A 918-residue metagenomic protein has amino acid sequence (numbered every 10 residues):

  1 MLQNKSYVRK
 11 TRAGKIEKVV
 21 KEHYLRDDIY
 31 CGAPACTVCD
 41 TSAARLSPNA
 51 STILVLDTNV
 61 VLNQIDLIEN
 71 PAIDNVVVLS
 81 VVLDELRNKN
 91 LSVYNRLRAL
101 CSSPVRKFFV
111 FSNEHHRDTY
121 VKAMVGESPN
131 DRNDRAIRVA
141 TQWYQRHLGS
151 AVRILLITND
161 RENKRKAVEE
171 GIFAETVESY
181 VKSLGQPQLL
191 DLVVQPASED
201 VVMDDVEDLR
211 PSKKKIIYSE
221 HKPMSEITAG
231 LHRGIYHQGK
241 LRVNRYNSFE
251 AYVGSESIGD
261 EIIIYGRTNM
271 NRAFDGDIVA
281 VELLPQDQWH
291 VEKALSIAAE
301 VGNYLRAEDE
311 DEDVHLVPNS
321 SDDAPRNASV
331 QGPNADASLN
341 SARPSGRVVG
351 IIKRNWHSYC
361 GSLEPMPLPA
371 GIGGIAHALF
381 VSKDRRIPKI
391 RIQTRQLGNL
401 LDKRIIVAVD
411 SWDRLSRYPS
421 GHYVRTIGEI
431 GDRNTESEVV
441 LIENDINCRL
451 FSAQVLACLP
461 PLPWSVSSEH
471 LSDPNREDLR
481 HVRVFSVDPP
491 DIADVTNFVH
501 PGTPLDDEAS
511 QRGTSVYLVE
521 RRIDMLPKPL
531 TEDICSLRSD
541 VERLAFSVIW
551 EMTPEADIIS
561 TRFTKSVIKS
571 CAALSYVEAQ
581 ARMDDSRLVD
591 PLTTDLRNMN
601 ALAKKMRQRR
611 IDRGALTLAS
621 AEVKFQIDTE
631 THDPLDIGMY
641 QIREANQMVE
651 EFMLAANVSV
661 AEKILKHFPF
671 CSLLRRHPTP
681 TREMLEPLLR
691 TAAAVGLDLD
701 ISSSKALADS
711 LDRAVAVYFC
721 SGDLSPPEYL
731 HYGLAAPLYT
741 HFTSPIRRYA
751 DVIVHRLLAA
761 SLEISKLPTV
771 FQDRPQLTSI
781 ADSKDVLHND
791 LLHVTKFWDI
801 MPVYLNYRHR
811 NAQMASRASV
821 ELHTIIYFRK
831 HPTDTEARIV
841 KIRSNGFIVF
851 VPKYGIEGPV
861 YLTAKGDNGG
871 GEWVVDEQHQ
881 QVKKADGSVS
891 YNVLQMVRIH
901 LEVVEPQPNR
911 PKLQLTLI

Functional and structural regions predicted by a protein language model:
M1-I217: Noncatalytic, typically N-terminal accessory segments of nucleic acid-processing enzymes and closely related
A50-T58, A72-D74, V152-L155, N159 (+16 more regions): Core residues of folded domains in eukaryotic genome-function proteins
L54-V55, V77, L155-I157, F173 (+15 more regions): Beta-strand cores of modular interaction/reader domains in eukaryotic scaffold and signaling proteins, especially PDZ
D57-Q64, L79-V81, I157-N159, V177 (+16 more regions): Structured beta-strand/turn binding interfaces of compact recognition modules in eukaryotic regulators
L62-Q64, E69-A72, L83-N88, Y94 (+17 more regions): Eukaryotic short linear interaction motifs
D66-E69, K89-L91, V168-G171, S179 (+8 more regions): Short coil/turn segments at secondary-structure boundaries
E199-T496, G502-V541, W873, H879-N892 (+2 more regions): Charge-lined substrate channels and their catalytic hotspots, especially those that engage the 3′ end of RNA
D384-R386, S411-R414, E429, R433 (+3 more regions): Electropositive polyanion-binding surfaces
